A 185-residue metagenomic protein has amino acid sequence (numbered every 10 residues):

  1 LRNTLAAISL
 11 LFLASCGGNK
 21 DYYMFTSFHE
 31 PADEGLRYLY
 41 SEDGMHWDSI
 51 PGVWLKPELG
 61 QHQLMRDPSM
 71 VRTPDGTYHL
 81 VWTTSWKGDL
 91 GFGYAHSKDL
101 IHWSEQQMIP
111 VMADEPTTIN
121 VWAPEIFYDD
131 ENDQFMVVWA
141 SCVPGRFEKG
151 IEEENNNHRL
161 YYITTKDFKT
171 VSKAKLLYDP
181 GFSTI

Functional and structural regions predicted by a protein language model:
L1-A7: Sec-dependent signal peptide recognition, specifically the positively charged N-region followed immediately by
S9-G17: Hydrophobic h-region of N-terminal signal peptides that target proteins for export in Gram-negative bacteria
C16-V121, F127-I185: Beta-rich carbohydrate-recognition and catalytic domains
